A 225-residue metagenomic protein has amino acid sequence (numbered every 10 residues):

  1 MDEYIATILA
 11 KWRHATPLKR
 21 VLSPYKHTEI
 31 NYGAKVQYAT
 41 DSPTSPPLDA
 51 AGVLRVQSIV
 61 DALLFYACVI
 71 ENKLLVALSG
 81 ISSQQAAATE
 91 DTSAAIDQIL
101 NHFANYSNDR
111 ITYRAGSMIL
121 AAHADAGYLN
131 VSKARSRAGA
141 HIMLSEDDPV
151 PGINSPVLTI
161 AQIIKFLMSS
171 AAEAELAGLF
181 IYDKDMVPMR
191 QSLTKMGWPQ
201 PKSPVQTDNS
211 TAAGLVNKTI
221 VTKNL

Functional and structural regions predicted by a protein language model:
M1-L225: Long, low-complexity, charge-biased intrinsically disordered regions
